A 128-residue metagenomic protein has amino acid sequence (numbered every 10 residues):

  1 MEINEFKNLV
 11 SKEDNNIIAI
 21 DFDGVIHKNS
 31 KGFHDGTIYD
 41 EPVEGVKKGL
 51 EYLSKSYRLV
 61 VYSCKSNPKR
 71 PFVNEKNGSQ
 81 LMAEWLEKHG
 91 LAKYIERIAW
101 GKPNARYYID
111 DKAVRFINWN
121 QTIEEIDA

Functional and structural regions predicted by a protein language model:
M1-A128: Catalytic phosphate/metal-binding cores of nucleic-acid and nucleotide-processing enzymes, i.e., regions that mediate
